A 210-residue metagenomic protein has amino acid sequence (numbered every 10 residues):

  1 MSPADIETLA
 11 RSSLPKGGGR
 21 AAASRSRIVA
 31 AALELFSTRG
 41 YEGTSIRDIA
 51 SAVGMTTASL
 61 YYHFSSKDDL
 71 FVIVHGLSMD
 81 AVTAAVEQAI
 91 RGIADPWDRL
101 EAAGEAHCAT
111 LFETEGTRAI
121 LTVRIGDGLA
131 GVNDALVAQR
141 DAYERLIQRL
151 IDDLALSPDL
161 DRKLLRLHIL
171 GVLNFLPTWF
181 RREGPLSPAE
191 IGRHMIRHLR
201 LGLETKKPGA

Functional and structural regions predicted by a protein language model:
M1-A23, K207-A210: N-terminal intrinsically disordered/low-complexity leader segments
S2, R27, A31, L35-D69 (+1 more regions): Helix-turn-helix
P3-D5, E105-A109, L160-T178, E190-G202: Hydrophobic alpha-helical segments that form the core of small-molecule binding pockets and/or dimer interfaces
I73, E87-E113, I169: Hydrophobic alpha-helical connector segments
D80-T83, A102, A130-A155, R162-L167 (+1 more regions): Amphipathic alpha-helical packing segments from all-alpha helical-bundle domains
A102, T110-G131, Q148, T178 (+1 more regions): Amphipathic alpha-helical segments used for helix-helix packing
R118-V123, D159-L160, A210: Short, hydrophobic secondary-structure boundary micro-motifs
